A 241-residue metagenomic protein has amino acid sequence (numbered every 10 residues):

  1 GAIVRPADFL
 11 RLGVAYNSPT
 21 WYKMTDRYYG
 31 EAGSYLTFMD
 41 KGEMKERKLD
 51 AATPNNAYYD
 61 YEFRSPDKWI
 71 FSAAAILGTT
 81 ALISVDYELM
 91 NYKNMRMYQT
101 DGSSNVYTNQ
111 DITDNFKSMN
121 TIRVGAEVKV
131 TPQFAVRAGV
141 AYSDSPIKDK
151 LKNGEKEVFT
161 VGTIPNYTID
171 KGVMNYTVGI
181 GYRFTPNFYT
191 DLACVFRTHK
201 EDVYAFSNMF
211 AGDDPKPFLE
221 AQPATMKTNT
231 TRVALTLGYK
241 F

Functional and structural regions predicted by a protein language model:
G1-F241: Outer-membrane beta-barrel porins/channels
